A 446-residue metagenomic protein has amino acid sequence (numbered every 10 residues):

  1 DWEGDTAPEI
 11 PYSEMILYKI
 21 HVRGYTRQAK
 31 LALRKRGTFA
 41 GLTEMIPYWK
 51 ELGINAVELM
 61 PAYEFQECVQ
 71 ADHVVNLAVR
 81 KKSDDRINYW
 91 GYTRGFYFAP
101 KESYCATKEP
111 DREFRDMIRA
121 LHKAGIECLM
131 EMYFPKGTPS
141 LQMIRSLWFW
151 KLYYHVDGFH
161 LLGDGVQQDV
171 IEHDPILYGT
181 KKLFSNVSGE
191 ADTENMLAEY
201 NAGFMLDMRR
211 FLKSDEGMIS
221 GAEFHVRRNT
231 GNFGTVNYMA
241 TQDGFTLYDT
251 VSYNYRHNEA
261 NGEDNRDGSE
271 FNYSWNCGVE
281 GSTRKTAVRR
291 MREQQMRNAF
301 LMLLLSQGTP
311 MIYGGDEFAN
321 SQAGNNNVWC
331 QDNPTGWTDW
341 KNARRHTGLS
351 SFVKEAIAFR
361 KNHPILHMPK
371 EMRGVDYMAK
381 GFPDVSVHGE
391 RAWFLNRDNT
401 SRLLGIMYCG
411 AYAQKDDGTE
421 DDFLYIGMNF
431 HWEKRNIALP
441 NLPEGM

Functional and structural regions predicted by a protein language model:
D1-Y18, R23, E44, W49-K50 (+5 more regions): Carbohydrate-interacting/catalytic domains
E3-M60, N88-G91, F96: An acidic-aromatic substrate-binding cleft motif
I16-Y18, V57-L59, C128-M130, F159 (+3 more regions): Hydrophobic faces of well-ordered beta-strands that scaffold small-molecule active sites in alpha/beta enzyme cores
L31-T38, V69-K123, K136-Y153, A260-G281 (+1 more regions): Aromatic- and acidic-residue-enriched carbohydrate-binding clefts of CAZyme catalytic domains
W49-R86, G244, Y248, S252-R256: Carboxylate/His-rich catalytic cores and anion/metal-binding grooves
M60-E67, M132-G137, L162-G165, S185-G189 (+3 more regions): Short, solvent-exposed turn/loop segments enriched in Gly/Ser/Thr/Pro and often Arg
E113-D116, A120-E190: Active-site neighborhood of glycoside hydrolase catalytic domains
Q168-G314, F318-A319, N327-Q331, P364-E371 (+5 more regions): Conserved alpha/beta catalytic core and glycan-binding cleft of carbohydrate-active enzymes
